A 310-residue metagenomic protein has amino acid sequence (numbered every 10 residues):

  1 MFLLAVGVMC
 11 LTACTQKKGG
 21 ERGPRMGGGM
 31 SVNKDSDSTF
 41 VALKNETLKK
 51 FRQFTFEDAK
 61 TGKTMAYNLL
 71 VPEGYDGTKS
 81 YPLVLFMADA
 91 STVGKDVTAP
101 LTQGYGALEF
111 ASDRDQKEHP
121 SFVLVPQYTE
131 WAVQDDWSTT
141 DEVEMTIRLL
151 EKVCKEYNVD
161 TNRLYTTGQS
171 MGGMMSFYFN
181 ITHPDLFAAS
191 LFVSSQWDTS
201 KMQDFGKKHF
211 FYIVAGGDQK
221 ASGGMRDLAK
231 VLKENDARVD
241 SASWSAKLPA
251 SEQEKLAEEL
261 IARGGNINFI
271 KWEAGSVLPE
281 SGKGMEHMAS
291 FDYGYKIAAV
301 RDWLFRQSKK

Functional and structural regions predicted by a protein language model:
F2-C10: Bacterial N-terminal signal peptides
C14-L83, T167-M174, L228-K230, D240-E252 (+3 more regions): A domain-start/cap signature at the N-terminus of enzymes
G27, G216-S222, R238-K310: C-terminal catalytic histidine-bearing segment of alpha/beta-hydrolase fold enzymes
G74-K79, A132-S170: Gly/Ser-rich "nucleophile elbow"/oxyanion-hole loop immediately N-terminal to the catalytic nucleophile in hydrolases
L83, M87-I147: Active-site machinery of serine-nucleophile hydrolases
L101-R114, V193-Q203, Q253-L256: Alpha-helical scaffolding within the catalytic cores of extracellular/periplasmic polymer-degrading hydrolases
E151-E156, N162-G206: Primarily recognizes the serine-hydrolase "nucleophile elbow" in alpha/beta-hydrolase and SGNH/GDSL folds
F211-V214: Short beta-strand/loop motif that positions the catalytic acidic residue of the alpha/beta-hydrolase fold
